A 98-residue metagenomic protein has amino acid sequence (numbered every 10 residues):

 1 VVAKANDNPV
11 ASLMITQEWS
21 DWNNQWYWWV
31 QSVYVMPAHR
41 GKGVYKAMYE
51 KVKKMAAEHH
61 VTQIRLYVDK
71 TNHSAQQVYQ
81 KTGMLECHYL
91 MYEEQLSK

Functional and structural regions predicted by a protein language model:
V1-Q25, Q31, Y49, M55 (+1 more regions): Acetyl-CoA-dependent GNAT
A3, G41-K46: Glycine-rich acyl-CoA binding loop
T16, M36, D69: Conserved ATP-binding/Mg2+-coordinating segment of the Bergerat-fold
V30, I64-V68: Conserved hydrophobic beta-strand within the GNAT/NAT acetyltransferase core sheet that lines the active-site cleft
V30-R40: A short, internal acetyl-CoA/4′-phosphopantetheine-binding micro-motif in the GNAT/acyltransferase core
K46, E50, E58, T62 (+1 more regions): Conserved active-site alpha-helix within GNAT-family acetyltransferase domains
V68, S97-K98: N-terminal beta-strand motif that seeds the catalytic metal site of vicinal oxygen chelate
